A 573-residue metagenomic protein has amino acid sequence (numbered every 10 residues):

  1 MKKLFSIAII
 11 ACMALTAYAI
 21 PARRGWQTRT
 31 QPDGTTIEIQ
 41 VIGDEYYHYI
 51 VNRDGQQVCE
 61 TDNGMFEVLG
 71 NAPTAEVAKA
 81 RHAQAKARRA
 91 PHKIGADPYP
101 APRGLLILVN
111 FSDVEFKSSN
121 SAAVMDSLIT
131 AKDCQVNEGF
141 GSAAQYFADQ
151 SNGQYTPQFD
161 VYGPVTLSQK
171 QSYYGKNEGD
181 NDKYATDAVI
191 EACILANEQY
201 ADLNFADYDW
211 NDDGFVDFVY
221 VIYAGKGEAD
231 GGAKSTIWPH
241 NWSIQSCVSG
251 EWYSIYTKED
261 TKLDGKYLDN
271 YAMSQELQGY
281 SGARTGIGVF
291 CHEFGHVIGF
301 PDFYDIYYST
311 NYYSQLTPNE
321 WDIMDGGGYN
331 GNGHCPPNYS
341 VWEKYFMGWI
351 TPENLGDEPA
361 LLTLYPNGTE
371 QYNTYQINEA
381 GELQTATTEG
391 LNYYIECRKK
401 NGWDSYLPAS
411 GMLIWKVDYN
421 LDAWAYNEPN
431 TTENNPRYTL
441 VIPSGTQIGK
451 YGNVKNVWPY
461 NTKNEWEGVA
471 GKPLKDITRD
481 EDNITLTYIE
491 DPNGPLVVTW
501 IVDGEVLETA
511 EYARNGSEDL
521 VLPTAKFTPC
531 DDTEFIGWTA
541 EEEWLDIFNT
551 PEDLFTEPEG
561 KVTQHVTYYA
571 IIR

Functional and structural regions predicted by a protein language model:
I10-Y18: Hydrophobic h-region of N-terminal signal peptides that target proteins for export in Gram-negative bacteria
Y18-P98: N-terminal prosegments of processed precursors
Q31, K117-S118, A123, S127 (+5 more regions): Non-catalytic C-terminal accessory/binding modules of secreted extracellular proteins
A85-A131, K170-S172, K176-N181, G225: Fold-level signature of zinc-dependent metallopeptidase catalytic domains
P91, G95, F140-D260, D264: Active-site-proximal segments of metallohydrolase catalytic domains
Q171-T186, E191, S274, Q278-R284 (+2 more regions): A domain-level signal for the mature, folded cores of soluble proteins
G288-F303, I395: Active-site recognition of the HExxH zinc-binding catalytic motif
P492-R573: Secondary-structure capping and domain/repeat boundary segments
